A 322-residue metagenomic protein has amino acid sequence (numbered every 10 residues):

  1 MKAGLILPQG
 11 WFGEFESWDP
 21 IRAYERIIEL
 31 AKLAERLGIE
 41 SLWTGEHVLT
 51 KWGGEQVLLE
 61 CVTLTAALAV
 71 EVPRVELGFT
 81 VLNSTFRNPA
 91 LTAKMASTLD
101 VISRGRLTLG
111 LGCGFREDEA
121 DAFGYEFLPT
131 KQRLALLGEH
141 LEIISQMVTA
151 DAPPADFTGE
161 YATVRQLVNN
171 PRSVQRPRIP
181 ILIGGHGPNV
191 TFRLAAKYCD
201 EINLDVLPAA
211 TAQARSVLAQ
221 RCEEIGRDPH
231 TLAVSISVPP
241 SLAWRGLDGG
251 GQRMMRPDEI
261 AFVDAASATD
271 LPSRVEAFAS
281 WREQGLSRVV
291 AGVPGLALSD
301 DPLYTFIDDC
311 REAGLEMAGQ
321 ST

Functional and structural regions predicted by a protein language model:
M1-E71, I179, P294-A297, D301 (+1 more regions): N-terminal beta1-alpha1-beta2 module of alpha/beta enzyme domains
M1-W18, R74, F115-D121, E160-I179 (+1 more regions): N-terminal small/glycine-rich loop or linker at the start of catalytic domains across soluble metabolic enzymes
A3-L7, L42-T44, E76-F79, L107-L111 (+4 more regions): Hydrophobic faces of well-ordered beta-strands that scaffold small-molecule active sites in alpha/beta enzyme cores
Q9-E25, L82-A90, P177-G187, M255-P272: Active-site mouth loops of central-metabolism enzymes
I21-A34, T92-M95, G184-K197, G251 (+1 more regions): Short, acidic/polar
E35-R36, T65-R74, A96, D100-L107 (+3 more regions): Acidic (Asp/Glu)-rich catalytic clusters
E55-G78, L136-I143, M147, E224 (+3 more regions): Alpha-helix-loop-beta-strand connector modules within alpha/beta enzyme cores
F79, N88-Y198, A212-L218, P229-H230: Internal, glycine-rich beta/alpha segment that forms the wall or movable "lid" of small-molecule/cofactor binding
